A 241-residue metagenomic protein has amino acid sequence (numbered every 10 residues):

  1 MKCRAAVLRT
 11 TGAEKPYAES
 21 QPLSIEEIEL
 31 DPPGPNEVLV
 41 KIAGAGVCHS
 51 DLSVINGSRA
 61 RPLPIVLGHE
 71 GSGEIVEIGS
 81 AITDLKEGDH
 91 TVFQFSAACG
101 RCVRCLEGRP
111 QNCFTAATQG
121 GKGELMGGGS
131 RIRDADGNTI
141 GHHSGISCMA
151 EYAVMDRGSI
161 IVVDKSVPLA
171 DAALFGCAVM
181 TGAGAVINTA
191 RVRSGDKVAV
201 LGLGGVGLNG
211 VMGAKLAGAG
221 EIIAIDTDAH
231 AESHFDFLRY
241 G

Functional and structural regions predicted by a protein language model:
M1-A6: Short structural boundary motif marking the start of a folded domain
L8-E14, A45: Short polar catalytic/cofactor-binding loops
A18, E29-D31, P62-G68, I140-G145 (+1 more regions): Short Gly/Pro-enriched turn/cap motifs at secondary-structure boundaries
E19-I25, N56, H143: Short gly/ser/thr-rich secondary-structure transition/capping motifs
E29-A45, I55-L106, Q111, Q119 (+2 more regions): Glycine-rich beta-strand-centered segment in the early N-terminal region that forms part of a ligand/cofactor-binding
F95-G158: Cysteine-cluster motifs in flexible loop/terminal segments that predominantly coordinate metals
E151-Y152, G158-G241: Mid-domain Rossmann-like dinucleotide-binding core that forms the NAD(H)/NADP(H) cofactor-binding site
